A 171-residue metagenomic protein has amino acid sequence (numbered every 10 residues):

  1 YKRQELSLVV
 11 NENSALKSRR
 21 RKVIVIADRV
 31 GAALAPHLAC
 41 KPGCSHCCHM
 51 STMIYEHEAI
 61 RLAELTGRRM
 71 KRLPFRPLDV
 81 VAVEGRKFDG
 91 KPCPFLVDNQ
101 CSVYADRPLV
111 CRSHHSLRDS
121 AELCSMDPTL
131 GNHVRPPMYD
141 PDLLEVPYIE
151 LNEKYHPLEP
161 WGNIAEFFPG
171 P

Functional and structural regions predicted by a protein language model:
K2-H46, M50-P171: Short loop/turn segments that flank or connect secondary-structure elements
